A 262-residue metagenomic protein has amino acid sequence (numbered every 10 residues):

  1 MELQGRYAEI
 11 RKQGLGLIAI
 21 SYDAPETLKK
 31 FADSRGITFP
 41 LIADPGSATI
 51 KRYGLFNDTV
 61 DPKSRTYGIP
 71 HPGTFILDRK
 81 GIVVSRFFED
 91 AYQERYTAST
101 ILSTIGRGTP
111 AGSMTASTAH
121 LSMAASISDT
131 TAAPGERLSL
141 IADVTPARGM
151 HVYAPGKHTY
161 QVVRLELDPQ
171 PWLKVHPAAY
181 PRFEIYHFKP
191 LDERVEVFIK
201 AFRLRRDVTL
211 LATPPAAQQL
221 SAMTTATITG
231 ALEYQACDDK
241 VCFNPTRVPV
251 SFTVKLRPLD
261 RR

Functional and structural regions predicted by a protein language model:
M1-T49: Structural microenvironment flanking redox-active thiols in thiol-disulfide oxidoreductases
A8-K12, D33, G54-L55, I82 (+1 more regions): Sec-exported extracytoplasmic/periplasmic mature domains
D23, G46-S47, K80, Q170 (+1 more regions): Solvent-exposed coil/turn segments that connect beta secondary-structure elements in extracytoplasmic/periplasmic
G54-S64: Short, basic/aromatic recognition patches
K63-A124: Thiol-/selenol-based redox modules, centered on thioredoxin-like and closely related oxidoreductase domains
L102-R262: Extracellular/lumen-exposed scaffold segments
